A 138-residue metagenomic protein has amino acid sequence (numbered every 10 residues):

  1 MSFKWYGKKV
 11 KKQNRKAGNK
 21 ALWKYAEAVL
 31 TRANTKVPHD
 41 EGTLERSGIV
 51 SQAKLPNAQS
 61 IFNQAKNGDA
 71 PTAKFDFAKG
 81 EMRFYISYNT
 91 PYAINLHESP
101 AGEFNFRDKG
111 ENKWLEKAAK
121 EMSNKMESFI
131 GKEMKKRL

Functional and structural regions predicted by a protein language model:
M1-L138: Short, Lys/Arg-rich flexible segments
